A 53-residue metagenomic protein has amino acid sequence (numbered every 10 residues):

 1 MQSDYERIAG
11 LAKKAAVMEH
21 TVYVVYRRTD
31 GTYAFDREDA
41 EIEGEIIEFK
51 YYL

Functional and structural regions predicted by a protein language model:
M1-Y23: N-terminal acidic leader/helix
Y26-L53: Detector for the mature cores of small, proteolytically processed and post-translationally modified peptide effectors
